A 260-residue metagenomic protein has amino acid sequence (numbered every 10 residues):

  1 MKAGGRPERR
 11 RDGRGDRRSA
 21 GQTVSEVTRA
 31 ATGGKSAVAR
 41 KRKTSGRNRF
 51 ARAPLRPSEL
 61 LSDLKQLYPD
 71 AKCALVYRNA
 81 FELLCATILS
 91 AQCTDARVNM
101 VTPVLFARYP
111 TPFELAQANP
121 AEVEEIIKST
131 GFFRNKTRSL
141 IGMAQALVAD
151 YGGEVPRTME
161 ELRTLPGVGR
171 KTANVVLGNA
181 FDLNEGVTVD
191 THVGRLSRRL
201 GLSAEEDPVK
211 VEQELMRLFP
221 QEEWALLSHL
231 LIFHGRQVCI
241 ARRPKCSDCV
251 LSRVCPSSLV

Functional and structural regions predicted by a protein language model:
M1-L55: Polybasic, lysine-enriched low-complexity intrinsically disordered terminal tails
S45-V260: Catalytic cores of DNA base-excision repair glycosylases
